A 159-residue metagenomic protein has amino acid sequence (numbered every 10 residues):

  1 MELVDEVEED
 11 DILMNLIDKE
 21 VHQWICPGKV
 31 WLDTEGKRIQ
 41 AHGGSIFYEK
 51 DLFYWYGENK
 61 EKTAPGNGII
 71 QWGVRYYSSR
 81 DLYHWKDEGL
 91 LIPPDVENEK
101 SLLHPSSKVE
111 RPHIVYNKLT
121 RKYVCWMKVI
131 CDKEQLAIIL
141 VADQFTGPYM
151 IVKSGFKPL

Functional and structural regions predicted by a protein language model:
M1-L159: Carbohydrate-active catalytic/glycan-binding domains of CAZyme proteins, especially the secreted or lumenal ectodomains
